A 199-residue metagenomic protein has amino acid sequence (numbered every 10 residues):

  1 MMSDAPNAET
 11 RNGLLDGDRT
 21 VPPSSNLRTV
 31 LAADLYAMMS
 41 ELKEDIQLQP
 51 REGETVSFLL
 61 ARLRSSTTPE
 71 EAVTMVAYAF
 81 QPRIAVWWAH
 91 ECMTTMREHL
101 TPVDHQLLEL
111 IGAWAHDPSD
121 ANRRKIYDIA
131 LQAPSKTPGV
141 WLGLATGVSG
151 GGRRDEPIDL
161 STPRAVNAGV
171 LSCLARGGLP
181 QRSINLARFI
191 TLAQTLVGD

Functional and structural regions predicted by a protein language model:
M1-K136, G147, G151-D199: Short, glycine-biased loop/turn motifs at secondary-structure junctions and in low-complexity Ser/Thr/Pro-rich termini
